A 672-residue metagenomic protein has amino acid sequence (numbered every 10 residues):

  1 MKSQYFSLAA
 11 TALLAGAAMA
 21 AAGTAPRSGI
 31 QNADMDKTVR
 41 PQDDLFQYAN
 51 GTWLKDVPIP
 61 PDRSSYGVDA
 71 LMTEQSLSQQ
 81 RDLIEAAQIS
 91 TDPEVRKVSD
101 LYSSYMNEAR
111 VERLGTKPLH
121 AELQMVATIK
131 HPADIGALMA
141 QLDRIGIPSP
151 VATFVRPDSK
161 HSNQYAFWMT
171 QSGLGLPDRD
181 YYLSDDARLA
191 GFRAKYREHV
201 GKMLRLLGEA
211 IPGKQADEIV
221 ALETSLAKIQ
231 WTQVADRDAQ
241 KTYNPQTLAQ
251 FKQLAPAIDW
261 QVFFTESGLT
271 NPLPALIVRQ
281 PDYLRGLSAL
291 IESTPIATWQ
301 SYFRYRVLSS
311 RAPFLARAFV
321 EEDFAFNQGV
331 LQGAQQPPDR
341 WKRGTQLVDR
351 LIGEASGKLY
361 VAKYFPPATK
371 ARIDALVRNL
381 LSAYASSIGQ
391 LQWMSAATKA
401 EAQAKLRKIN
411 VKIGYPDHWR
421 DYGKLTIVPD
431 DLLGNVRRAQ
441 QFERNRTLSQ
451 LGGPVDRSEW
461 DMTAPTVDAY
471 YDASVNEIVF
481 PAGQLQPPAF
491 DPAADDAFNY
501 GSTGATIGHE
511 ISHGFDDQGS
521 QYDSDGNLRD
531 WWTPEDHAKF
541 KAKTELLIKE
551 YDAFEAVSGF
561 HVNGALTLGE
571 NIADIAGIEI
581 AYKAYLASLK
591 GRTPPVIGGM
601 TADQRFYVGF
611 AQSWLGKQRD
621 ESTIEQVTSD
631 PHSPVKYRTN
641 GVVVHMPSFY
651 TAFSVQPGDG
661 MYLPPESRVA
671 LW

Functional and structural regions predicted by a protein language model:
M1-A22: Gram-negative bacterial Sec-dependent N-terminal signal peptides
G23, S225, L254-A257, I277-P281 (+4 more regions): Intrinsically disordered, low-complexity linker/terminal regions across diverse proteins
G23-A33: Short, Gly/Pro- and small/polar-rich lid/capping loops
D34-K55, Y182, D186-R205, L568 (+1 more regions): Hydrophobic/aromatic-rich, well-ordered segments within soluble, folded domains that form packed cores
V39-D44, Y48-R113: Active-site-surrounding "flap" and adjacent substrate/cofactor-binding loops of secreted or lumenal enzymes, prototyped
D62-I84, G213-I229, N499-A505, D603-Y607: Short secondary-structure subsegments characteristic of cysteine-rich extracellular domains
R63, P93-K97, E209-I219, A235-K241 (+3 more regions): Short, glycine/acidic-rich hinge or "gate" loops at secondary-structure transitions that mediate conformational
A87-N379: Noncatalytic, helix-rich "gating/capping" subdomain that lines the substrate-entry/channel surface of large enzyme
